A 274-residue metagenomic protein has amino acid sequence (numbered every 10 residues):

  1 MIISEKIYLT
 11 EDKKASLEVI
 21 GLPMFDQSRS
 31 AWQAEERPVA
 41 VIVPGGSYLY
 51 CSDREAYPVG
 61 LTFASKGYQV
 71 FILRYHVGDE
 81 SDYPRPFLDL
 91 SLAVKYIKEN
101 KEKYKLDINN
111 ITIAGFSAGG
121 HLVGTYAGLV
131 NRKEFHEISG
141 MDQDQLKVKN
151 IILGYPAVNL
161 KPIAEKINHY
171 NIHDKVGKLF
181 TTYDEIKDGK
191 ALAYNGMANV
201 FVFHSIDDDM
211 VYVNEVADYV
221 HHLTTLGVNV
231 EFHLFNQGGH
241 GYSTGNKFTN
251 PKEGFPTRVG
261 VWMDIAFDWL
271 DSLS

Functional and structural regions predicted by a protein language model:
M1-E35, P162, K166: N-terminal cap/lid segment of alpha/beta-hydrolase-fold proteins
A34, D53-F71: Short amphipathic alpha-helix adjacent to the substrate-entry channel of hydrolases
E36-G45: Short beta-strand element of the alpha/beta-hydrolase
S52-D53, F71-I108, P256-R258: Catalytic nucleophile-loop/oxyanion-hole region of alpha/beta-hydrolase and closely related hydrolase-like folds
K95-I167, F180, D184: Primarily recognizes the serine-hydrolase "nucleophile elbow" in alpha/beta-hydrolase and SGNH/GDSL folds
G196, V202-H204, D208: Short beta-strand/loop motif that positions the catalytic acidic residue of the alpha/beta-hydrolase fold
D209-D218: Conserved alpha/beta-hydrolase "acid-adjacent" motif
A217-S274: C-terminal catalytic histidine-bearing segment of alpha/beta-hydrolase fold enzymes
